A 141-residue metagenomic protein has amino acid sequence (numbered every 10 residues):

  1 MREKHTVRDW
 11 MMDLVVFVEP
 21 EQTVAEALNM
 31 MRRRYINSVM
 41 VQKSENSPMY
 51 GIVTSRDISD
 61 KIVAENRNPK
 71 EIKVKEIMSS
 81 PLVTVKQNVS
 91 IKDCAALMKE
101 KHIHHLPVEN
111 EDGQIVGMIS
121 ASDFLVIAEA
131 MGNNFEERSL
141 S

Functional and structural regions predicted by a protein language model:
M1, F17, E21, P48 (+1 more regions): A generic helix-loop boundary/linker signal
M1-D13, T54-T84, S90-E100, M118-S141: Tandem CBS (Bateman) regulatory domains
K4-L14, A25-L28, Q42-M49, D123: Short charge-dense sequence patches
D13-F17, P48-M49, T84, Q114: Short, flexible active-site loop motifs that bind/organize anionic cofactors or intermediates
V18-I36, Q42-K43, V85-H102, E109 (+1 more regions): The conserved cystathionine-beta-synthase
M31-R34, V39-R56, M98, L106-S122: A glycine-centered beta-loop-beta connector
